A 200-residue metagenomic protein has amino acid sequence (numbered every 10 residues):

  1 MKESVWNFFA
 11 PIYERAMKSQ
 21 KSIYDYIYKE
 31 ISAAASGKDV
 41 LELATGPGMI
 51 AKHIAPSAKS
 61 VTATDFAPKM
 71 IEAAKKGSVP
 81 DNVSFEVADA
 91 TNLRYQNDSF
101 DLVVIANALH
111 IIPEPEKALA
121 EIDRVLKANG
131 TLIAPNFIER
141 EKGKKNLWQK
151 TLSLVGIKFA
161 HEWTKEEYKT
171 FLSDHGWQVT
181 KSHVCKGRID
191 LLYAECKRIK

Functional and structural regions predicted by a protein language model:
M1-A35, M49, A73, G77 (+2 more regions): Conserved class I S-adenosyl-L-methionine
A16-Q20, I133-L191: C-terminal alpha-helical "lid/dimerization" subdomain adjacent to the S-adenosyl-L-methionine
I31, I54, I122: Class I S-adenosylmethionine-dependent transferase superfamily signal
L41, T45-N92: Class I SAM-dependent methyltransferase SAM/SAH-binding core
V104: A conserved beta-strand element that flanks and buttresses the S-adenosyl-L-methionine
N107-A108: Short catalytic micro-motifs in class I SAM-dependent methyltransferases
E116-A128: A short glycine-rich, Lys/Arg-flanked "PGG" loop and its adjoining helix->strand segment in the class I
A194-K200: C-terminal lobe and adjacent flexible extensions of AdoMet/dcAdoMet transferase-like proteins
